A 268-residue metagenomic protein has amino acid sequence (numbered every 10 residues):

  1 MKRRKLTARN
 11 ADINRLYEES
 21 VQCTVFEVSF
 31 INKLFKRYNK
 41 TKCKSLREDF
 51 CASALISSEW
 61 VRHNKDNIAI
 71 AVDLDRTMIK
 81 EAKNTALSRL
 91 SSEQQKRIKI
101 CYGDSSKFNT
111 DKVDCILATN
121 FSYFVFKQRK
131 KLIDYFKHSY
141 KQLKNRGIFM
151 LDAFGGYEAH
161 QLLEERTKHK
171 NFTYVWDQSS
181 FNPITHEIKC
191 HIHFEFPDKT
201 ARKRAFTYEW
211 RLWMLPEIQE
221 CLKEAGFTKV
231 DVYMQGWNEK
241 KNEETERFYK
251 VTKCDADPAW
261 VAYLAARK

Functional and structural regions predicted by a protein language model:
K42-A52: Conserved class I S-adenosyl-L-methionine
S53-D66: Conserved SAM-binding loop of SAM-dependent methyltransferases across substrates and taxa, primarily the Class I
A82-K83: Conserved SAM-binding loop
L90-S105: Conserved SAM-binding strand-loop segment of SAM-dependent methyltransferases
S106-I116: A short acidic, Gly/Pro-enriched loop at the edge of an enzyme's catalytic core that lines a small-molecule cofactor
K131-N145: A short glycine-rich, Lys/Arg-flanked "PGG" loop and its adjoining helix->strand segment in the class I
M150-C221: SAM-dependent methyltransferase
L212-K268: C-terminal lobe and adjacent flexible extensions of AdoMet/dcAdoMet transferase-like proteins
